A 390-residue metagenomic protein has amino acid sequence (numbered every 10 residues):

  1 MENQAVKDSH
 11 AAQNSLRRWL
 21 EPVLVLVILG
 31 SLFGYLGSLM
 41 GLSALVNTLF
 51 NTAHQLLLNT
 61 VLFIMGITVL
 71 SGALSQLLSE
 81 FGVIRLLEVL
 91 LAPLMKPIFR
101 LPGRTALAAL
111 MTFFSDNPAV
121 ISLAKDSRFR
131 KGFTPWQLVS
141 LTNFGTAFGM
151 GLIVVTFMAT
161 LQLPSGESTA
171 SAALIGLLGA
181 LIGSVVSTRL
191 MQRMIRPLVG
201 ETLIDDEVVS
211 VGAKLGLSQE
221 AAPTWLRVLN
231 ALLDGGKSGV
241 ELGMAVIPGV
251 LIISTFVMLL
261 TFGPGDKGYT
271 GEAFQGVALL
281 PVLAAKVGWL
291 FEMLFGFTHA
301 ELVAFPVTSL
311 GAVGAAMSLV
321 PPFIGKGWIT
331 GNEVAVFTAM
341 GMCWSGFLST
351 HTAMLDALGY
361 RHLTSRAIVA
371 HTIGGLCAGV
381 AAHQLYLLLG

Functional and structural regions predicted by a protein language model:
M1-W19, Q192-K237: Intrinsically disordered, low-complexity non-transmembrane regions of multi-pass membrane transporters
E2-Q13, P22-E80, L86: N-terminal signal-anchor module of multipass membrane proteins
S9-V25, F133-Q137, G235-L251, L363-A370: Alpha-helical transmembrane segments and their helix-start/interface "positive-inside/aromatic belt" motifs in integral
V23-G37, T68-S75, V155-M158, G176-Q192 (+2 more regions): Hydrophobic core segments of alpha-helical transmembrane domains in multi-pass membrane transport and ion-translocation
M40-Q55, Q162-G166, K267, L388-G390: Membrane-interface helix termini and inter-helical loops of multi-pass transporters
S71, L77-E88, A221-V313: Transmembrane helical segments that form the transport core of multi-pass membrane transport proteins
L74-L107, K125-K131, V287-F291: Membrane-embedded helical hairpins/re-entrant loop segments and their flanking transmembrane helices within multi-pass
A119-R189, S309, V313-G390: C-terminal transmembrane helix pair
